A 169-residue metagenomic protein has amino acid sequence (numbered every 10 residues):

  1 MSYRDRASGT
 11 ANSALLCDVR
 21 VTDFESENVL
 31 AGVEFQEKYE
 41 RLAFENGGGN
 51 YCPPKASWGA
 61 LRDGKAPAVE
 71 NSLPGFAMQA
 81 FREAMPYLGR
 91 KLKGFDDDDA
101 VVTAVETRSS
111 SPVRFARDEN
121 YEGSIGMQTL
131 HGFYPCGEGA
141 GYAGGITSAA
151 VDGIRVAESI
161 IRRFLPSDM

Functional and structural regions predicted by a protein language model:
M1-V69: An anion/pyrophosphate-binding glycine-rich loop and adjacent beta-alpha core in soluble alpha-beta enzymes
R4, S8-T10, V21, H131-G132 (+2 more regions): Glycine- and aromatic-enriched mobile tails/lids
E25-E27, F44-G49, E119-L130, M169: Intrinsically disordered, low-complexity coil segments
N28, G145-S148: Short acidic, glycine/serine/threonine-rich loops at helix termini
F35-E37, L42-A43, F81, A149-M169: Internal hydrophobic alpha-helix adjacent to the cofactor/substrate pocket in enzyme cavities
R62, M85-L92, D96, A157-F164: Structural signal for hydrophobic packing residues in well-ordered secondary-structure cores of soluble enzyme domains
A68-G137, G141-A143, A150: A glycine-rich dinucleotide-binding beta-alpha-beta segment and adjacent secondary-structure elements that constitute
